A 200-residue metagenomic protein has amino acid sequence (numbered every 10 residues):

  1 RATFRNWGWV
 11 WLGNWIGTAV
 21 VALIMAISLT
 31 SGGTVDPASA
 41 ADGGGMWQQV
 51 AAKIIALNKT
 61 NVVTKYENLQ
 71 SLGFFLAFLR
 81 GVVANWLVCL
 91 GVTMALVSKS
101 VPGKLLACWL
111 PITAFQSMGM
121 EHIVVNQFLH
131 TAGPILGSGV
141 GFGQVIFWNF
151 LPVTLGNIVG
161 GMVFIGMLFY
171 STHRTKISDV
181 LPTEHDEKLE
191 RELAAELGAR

Functional and structural regions predicted by a protein language model:
R1-R200: Alpha-helical transmembrane segments and their helix-helix packing motifs
